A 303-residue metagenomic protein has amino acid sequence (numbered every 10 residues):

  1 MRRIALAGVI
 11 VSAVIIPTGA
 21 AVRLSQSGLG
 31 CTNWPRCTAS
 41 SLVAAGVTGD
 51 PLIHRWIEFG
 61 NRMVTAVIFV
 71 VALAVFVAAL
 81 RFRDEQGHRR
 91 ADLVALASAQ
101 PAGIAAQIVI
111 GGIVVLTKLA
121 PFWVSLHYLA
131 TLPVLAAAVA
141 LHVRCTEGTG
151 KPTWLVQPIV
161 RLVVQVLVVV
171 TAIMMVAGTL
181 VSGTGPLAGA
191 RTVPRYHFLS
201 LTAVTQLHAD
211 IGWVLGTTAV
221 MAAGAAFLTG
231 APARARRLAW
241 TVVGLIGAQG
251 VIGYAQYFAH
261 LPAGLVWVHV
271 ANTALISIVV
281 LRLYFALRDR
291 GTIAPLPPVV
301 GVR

Functional and structural regions predicted by a protein language model:
R2-S27, V169-L180: N-terminal signal-anchor transmembrane alpha helix
V22-C31, A105-Y128, V181-R195, G250-A274: Interfacial helix-loop-helix junctions of multi-pass membrane proteins
R23-F59, R191-H197: Extracytosolic (periplasmic/ER-lumenal) interhelical loops and adjacent juxtamembrane/interface segments of multi-pass
T48-I68, V204-H208: Individual transmembrane alpha-helix segments
I68-A74, T131-G148, I211-A222, T273-R288: Hydrophobic cores of alpha-helical transmembrane segments in multi-pass inner/ER membrane proteins, independent
A79-S98, G224-V242: Membrane-interface helix-loop-helix junctions at transmembrane boundaries of multi-pass membrane enzymes, predominantly
A140-V163, V279-R303: A juxtamembrane structural motif centered on a specific transmembrane helix
V176-G216, V220, G224-F227: Membrane-interfacial catalytic/cofactor-binding modules of polytopic membrane enzymes
